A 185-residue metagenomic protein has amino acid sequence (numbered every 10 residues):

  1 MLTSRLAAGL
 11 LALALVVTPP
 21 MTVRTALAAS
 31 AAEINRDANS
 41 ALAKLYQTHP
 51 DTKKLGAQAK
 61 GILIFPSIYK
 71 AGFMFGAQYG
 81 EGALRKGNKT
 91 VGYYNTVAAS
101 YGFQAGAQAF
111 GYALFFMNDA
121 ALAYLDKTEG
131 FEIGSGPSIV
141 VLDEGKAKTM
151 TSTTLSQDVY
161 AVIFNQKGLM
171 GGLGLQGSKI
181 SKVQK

Functional and structural regions predicted by a protein language model:
M1-T3: N-terminal secretory signal peptides that target proteins for export/translocation
A7-L15: Hydrophobic helical h-region of N-terminal Sec-dependent signal peptides in bacterial secretory/periplasmic proteins
L15-T25: C-terminal segment of classical bacterial N-terminal signal peptides
L27-K185: Small-residue-enriched, tightly packed secondary-structure blocks
